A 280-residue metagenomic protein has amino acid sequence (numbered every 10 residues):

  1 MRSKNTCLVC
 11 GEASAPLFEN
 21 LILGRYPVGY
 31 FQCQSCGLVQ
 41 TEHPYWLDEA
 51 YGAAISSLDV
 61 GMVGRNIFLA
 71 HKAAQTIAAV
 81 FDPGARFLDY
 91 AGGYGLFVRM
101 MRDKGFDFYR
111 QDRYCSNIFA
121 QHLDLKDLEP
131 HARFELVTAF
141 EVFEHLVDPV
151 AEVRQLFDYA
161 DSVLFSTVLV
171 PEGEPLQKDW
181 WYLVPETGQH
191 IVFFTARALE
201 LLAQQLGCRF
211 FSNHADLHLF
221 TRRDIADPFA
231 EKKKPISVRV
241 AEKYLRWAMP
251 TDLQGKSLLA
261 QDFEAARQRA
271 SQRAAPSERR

Functional and structural regions predicted by a protein language model:
M1-L136, F140, V150-Y159, Q177-D179 (+4 more regions): Conserved N-terminal segment of class I S-adenosyl-L-methionine
Q40, L146-V147, A203: Activation segment
T138, S166-T167: Ser/Thr-centric signal marking residues that sit in or immediately flank functional binding/regulatory motifs
E141, H145: A short His-aromatic
S162-L164: Short glycine-centered segments of the SAM/dcSAM-binding site in methyltransferase folds
T167-V192, R197-A198, L202-Q204: Short, glycine-/aromatic-enriched active-site segment of Class I SAM-dependent methyltransferases
